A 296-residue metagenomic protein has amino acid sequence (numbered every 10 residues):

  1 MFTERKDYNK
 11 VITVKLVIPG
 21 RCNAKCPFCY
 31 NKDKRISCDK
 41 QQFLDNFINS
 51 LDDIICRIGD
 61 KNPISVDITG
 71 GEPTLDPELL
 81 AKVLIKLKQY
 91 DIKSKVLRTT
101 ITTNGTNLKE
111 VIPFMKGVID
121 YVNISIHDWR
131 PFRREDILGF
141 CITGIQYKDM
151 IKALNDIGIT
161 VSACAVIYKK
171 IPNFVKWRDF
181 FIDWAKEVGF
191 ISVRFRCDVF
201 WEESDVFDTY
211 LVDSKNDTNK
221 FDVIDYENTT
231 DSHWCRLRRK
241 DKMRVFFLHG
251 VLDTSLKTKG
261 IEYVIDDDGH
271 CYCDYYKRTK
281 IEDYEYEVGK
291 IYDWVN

Functional and structural regions predicted by a protein language model:
F2-N46: Canonical Radical SAM [4Fe-4S] cluster-binding loop centered on the CxxxCxxC motif and its immediate flanking residues
E4-I12, K32, D253-N296: Flexible mid-to-C-terminal extensions adjoining Fe-S/redox cofactors in radical SAM and related proteins
T13, K32-D45, D60-D76, Y90-L108 (+3 more regions): Core AdoMet radical
S37-Q41, H127, P131-K259, D267 (+1 more regions): Radical SAM enzyme [4Fe-4S]-AdoMet core and its adjacent flexible, acidic and glycine-rich loops/tails across
I48, D52-I55: Residue-level detector of alpha-helical secondary structure
I55-G59, F114-I119, I151-D156, A185-E187: Acidic (Asp/Glu)-rich catalytic clusters
E78-L84, L108-K116, N173-F181: Distinct, well-ordered alpha-helical segments
A81-K93, I151-G158: Surface-exposed amphipathic alpha-helices with a cationic face
